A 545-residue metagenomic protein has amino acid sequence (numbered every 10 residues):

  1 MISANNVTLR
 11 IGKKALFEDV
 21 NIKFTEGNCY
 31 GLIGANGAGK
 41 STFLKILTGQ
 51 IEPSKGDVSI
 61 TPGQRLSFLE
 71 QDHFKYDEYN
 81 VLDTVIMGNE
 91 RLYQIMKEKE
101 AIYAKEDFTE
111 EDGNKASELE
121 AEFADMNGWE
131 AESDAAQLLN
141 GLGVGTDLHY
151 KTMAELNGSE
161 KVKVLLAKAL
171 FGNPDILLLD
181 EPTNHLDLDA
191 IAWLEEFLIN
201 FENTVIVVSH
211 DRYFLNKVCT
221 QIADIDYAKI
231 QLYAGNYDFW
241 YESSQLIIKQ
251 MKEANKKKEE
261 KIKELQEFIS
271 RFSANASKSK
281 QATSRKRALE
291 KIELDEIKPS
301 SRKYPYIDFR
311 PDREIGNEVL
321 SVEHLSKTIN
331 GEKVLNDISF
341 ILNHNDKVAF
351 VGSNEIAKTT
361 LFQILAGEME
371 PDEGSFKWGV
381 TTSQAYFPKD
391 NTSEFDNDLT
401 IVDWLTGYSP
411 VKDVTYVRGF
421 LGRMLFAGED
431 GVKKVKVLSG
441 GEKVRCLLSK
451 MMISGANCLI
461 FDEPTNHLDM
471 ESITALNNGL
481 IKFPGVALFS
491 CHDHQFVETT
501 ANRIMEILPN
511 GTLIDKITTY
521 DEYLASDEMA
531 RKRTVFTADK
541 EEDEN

Functional and structural regions predicted by a protein language model:
M1-N255, D308-N545: ABC ATP-binding cassette signature C-motif
Y103, Y241, S270-S273, S277 (+1 more regions): A structural signal for long alpha-helical coiled-coils and helix-turn connectors that form the cytosolic signaling
G113, L186-D187, T283-L294: Extended non-transmembrane interhelical loops and adjacent amphipathic helices of multipass membrane proteins
E130, S277-Q281, K291-S301, K377 (+1 more regions): Proline-centered turn/helix-capping motifs that create local helix->coil transitions or kinks
A136-L142, E267-R271, R287-I292: Short amphipathic coiled-coil heptad-repeat segments
M251-L265, R271, K278-R287, K303 (+1 more regions): ABC ATPase nucleotide-binding domains
